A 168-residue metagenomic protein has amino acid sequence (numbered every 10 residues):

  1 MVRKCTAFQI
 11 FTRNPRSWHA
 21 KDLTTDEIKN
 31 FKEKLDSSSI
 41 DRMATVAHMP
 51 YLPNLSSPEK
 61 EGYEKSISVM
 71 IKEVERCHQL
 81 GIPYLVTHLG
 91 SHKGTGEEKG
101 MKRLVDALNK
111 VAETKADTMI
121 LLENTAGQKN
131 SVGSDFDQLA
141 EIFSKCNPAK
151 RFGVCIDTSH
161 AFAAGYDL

Functional and structural regions predicted by a protein language model:
M1-A47, P53-E75: N-terminal pre-domain/capping segments
T6-I10, M43-M49, L85-T87, I120-L122 (+1 more regions): Hydrophobic faces of well-ordered beta-strands that scaffold small-molecule active sites in alpha/beta enzyme cores
F8-F11, F31, F136, F143 (+2 more regions): Phenylalanine-focused residue identity feature
R13-P15, M49-L52, G90-H92, E123-G127 (+1 more regions): Active-site beta-loop-alpha junctions enriched in small/polar residues
D36-S37, R42, V46, F143 (+3 more regions): Residue-level signal for the start and early helices of compact helical domains
N54-G153: Active-site acidic/histidine proton-transfer and metal-coordination neighborhood in alpha/beta enzyme cores
D167-L168: Glycoside hydrolase catalytic-domain groove-lining segments
